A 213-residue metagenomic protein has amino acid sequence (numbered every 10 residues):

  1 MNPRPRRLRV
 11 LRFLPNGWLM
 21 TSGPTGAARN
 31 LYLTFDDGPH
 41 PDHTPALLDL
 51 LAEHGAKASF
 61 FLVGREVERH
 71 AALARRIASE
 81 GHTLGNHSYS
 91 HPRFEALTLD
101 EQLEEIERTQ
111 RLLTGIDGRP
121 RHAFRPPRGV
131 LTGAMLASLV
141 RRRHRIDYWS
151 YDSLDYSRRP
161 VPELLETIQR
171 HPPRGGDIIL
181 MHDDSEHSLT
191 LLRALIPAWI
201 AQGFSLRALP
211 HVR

Functional and structural regions predicted by a protein language model:
N2-L97, E101, E105-R108, L112 (+1 more regions): Active-site beta->alpha N-cap acidic-glycine motif
F35, L62-G64, N86-S88, P126-R128 (+3 more regions): A cross-domain feature marking catalytic cores of carbohydrate-active enzymes and several ubiquitous metabolic/repair
G38-P39, R65-V67, S90-P92, G129-L131 (+3 more regions): Solvent-exposed loop/turn segments at secondary-structure junctions within structured extracellular/periplasmic domains
A46-L47, A72-R76, M135-S138, L191-L195: A short acidic, amphipathic alpha-helical/loop segment
L48-K57, F61, H82-T83, P92 (+3 more regions): CE4/NodB-like, metal-dependent polysaccharide N-deacetylase domain that modifies extracellular/periplasmic N-acetylated
V130-P172, G203-R213: His/Asp/Glu-enriched short active-site or ligand-binding loop at hydrolase and phosphoryl-transfer sites
G175-H211: Catalytic grooves of carbohydrate-active enzymes
